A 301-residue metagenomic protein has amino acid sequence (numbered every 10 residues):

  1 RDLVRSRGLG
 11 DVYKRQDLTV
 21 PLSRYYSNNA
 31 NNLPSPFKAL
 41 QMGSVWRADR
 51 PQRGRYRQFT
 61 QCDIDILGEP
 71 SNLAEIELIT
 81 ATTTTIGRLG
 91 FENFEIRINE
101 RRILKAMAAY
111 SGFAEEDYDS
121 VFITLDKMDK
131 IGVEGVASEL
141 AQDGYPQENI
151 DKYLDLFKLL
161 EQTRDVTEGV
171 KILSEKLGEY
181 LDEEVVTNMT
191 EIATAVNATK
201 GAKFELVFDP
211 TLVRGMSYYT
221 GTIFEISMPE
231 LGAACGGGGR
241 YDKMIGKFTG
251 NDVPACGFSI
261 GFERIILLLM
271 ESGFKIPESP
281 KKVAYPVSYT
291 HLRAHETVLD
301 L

Functional and structural regions predicted by a protein language model:
D2-Y13, H291-A294, V298-L301: Single conserved hydrophobic/aromatic residue that forms the stacking wall/gate of nucleotide- or nucleobase-binding
R7, F113-V133: Acidic, His- and aromatic-enriched active-site or binding-groove loops in soluble protein domains that engage sugars
D17-N32, A39-E92, L140-R293, L299: Positively charged, Gly/Ser-enriched RNA/tRNA-binding surfaces
Y56-C62, I98-A106: Short, conserved phosphate-binding/catalytic loop or strand-edge motifs used in phosphoryl-/nucleotidyl-transfer
L78, E100-I103, V121, V136 (+1 more regions): Internal, well-ordered alpha-helical segments in soluble enzyme and binding-protein domains
T83-G87, R102-Y110: Hydrophobic mid-domain F-helix/FG-region of cytochrome P450s
N93-R102, V121, V207-T211: Short, surface-exposed recognition loops or helix-turn segments adjacent to catalytic cores
G132-G135, G178: Glycine-centered helix-coil hinge/cap
